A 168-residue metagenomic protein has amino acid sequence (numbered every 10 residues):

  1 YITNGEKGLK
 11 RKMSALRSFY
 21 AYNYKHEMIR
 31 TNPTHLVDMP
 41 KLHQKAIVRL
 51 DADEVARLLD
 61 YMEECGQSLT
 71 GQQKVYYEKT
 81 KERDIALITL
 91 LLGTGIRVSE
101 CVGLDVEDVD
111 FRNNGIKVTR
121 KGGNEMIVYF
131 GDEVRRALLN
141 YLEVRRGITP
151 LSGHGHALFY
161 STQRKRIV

Functional and structural regions predicted by a protein language model:
Y1-V168: Conserved catalytic core of the tyrosine transesterase superfamily
